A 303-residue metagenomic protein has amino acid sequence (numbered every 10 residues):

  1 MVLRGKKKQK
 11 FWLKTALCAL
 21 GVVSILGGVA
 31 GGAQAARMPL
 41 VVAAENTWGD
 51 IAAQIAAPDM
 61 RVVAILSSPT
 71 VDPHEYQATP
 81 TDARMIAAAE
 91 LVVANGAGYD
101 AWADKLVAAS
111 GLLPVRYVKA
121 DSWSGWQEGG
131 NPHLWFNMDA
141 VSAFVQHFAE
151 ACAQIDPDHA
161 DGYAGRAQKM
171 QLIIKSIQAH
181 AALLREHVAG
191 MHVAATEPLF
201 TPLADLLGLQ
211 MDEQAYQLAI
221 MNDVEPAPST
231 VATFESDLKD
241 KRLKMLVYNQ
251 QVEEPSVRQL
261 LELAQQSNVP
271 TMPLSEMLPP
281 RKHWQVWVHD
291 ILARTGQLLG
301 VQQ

Functional and structural regions predicted by a protein language model:
M1-F11: N-terminal secretory signal peptides that target proteins for export/translocation
L3-R4, L20-V22, R242: Charged/polar interaction segments and conserved charged motifs
F11-K14, L40: Membrane-water interface of alpha-helical transmembrane segments
A16-G28: Bacterial N-terminal signal peptides
G28-Q303: Extracytoplasmic metal-acquisition and chelation regions
